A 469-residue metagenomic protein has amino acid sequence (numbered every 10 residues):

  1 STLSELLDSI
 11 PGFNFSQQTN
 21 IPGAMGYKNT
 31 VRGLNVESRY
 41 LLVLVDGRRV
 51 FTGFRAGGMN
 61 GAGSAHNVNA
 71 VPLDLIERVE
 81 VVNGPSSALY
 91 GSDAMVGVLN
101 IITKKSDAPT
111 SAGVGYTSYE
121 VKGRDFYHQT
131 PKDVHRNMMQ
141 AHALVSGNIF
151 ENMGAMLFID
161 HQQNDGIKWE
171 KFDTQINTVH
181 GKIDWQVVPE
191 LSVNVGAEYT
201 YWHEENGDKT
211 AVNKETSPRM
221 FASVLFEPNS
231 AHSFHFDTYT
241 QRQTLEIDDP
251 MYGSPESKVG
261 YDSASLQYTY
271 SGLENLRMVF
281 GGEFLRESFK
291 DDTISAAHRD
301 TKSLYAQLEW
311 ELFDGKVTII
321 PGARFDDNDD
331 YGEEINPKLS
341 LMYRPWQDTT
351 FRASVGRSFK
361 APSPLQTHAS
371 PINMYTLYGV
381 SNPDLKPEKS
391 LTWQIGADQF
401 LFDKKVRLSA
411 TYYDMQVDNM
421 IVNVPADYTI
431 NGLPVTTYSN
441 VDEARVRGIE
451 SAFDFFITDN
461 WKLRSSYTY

Functional and structural regions predicted by a protein language model:
L3-L6, Y27-T30, V43-D46, S64-N69 (+4 more regions): N-terminal periplasmic accessory domains that precede and gate Gram-negative outer-membrane beta-barrel machines
S4, D8-T52: Extracytoplasmic beta-strand/coil segments of soluble accessory domains associated with Gram-negative outer-membrane
R48-N83: Short acidic/polar hinge/loop motifs at secondary-structure boundaries that mediate gating or recognition
A108-T110, E151-M156, P189-V195, E227-F236 (+5 more regions): Repeated loop/turn-to-beta-strand initiation elements of outer-membrane beta-barrel proteins
Y116-E120, H161-D165, N177, Y199-H203 (+10 more regions): Transmembrane beta-strands of outer-membrane beta-barrel pores
N164-H180, D184-S263: Flexible loop and strand-edge segments within Gram-negative outer membrane beta-barrel domains
F234-I247, R344, T350-R352, D384-V441 (+2 more regions): Membrane-embedded beta-barrel scaffold of Gram-negative outer-membrane proteins
M278, E311-K316, Y413-Q416, T437-Y469: Gram-negative outer-membrane beta-barrel transporters
